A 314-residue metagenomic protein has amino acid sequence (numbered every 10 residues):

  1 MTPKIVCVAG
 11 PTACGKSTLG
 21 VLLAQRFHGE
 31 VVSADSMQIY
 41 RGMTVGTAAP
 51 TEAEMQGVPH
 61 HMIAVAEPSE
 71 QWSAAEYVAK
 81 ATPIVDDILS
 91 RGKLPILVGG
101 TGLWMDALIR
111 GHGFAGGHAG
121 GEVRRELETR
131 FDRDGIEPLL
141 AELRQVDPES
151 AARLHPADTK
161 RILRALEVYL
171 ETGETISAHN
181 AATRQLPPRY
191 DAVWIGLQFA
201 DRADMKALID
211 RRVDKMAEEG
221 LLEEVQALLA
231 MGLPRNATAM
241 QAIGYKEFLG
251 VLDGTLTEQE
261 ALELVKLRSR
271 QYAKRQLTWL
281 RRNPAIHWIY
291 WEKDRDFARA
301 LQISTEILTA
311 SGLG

Functional and structural regions predicted by a protein language model:
M1-G314: Phosphate/pyrophosphate-binding catalytic cores of soluble transferases and nucleic-acid-acting enzymes
